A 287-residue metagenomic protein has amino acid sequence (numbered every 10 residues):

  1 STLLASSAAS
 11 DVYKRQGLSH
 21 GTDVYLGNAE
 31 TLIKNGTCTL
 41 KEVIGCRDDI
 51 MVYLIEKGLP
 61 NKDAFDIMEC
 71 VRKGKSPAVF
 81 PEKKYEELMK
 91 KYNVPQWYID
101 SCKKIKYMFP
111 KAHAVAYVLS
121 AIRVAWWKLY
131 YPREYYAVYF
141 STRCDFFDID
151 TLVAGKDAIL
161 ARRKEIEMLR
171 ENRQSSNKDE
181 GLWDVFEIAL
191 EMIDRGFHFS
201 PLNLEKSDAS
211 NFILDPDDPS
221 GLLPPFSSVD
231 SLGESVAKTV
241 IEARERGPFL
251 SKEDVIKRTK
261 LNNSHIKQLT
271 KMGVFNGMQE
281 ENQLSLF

Functional and structural regions predicted by a protein language model:
S1, S7-F287: Noncatalytic, beta-rich nucleic-acid-contacting surfaces in large DNA/RNA-processing enzymes
